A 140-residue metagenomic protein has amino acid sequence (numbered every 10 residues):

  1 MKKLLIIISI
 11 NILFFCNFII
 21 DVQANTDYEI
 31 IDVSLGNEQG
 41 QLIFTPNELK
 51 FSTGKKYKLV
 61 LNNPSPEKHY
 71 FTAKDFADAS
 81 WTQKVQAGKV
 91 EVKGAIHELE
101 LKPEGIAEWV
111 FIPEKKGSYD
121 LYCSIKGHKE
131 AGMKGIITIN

Functional and structural regions predicted by a protein language model:
M1-L4: Positively charged n-region of N-terminal signal peptides that target proteins for export
I7-N17: Bacterial N-terminal signal peptides
F18-A24: Sec/Tat signal peptide C-region and signal peptidase I cleavage site
T26-K56: N-terminal edge beta-strand
D27, H97-N140: Extracellular/periplasmic metallocenter environments
Q41, Q86-G94: Short beta-strand and strand-turn-strand segments in soluble, beta-rich domains
E48-T72, A107-K115, I139: Beta-strand cores of secreted/periplasmic/IMS beta-sandwich domains, seen most often in copper-related folds
A77-A87: Short aromatic-acidic-glycine turn motif
